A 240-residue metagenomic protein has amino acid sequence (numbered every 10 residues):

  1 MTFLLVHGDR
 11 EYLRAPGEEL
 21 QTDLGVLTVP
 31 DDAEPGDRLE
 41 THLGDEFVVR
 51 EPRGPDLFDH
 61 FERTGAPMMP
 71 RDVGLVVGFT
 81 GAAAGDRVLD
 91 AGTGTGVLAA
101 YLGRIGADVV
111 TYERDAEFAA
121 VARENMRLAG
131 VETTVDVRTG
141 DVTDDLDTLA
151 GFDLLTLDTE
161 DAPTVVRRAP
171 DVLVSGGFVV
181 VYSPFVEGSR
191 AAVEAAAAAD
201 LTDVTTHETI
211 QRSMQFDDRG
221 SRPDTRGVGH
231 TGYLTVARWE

Functional and structural regions predicted by a protein language model:
M1-E51: N-terminal auxiliary segments of SAM/dcSAM-dependent transferases
F58-G74, A82: Conserved SAM-binding loop and adjacent beta-strand
A83-G94, L155: Conserved class I S-adenosyl-L-methionine
T95-G106: Conserved SAM-binding loop of SAM-dependent methyltransferases across substrates and taxa, primarily the Class I
D108-E113: Conserved SAM-binding motif I beta-strand of class I
R114-A162: S-adenosyl-L-methionine
D161-A169: A short, conserved alpha-helix within the catalytic core of class I
P170-Y233: C-terminal substrate-binding/active-site "lid" region of AdoMet-derived donor-dependent transferases
